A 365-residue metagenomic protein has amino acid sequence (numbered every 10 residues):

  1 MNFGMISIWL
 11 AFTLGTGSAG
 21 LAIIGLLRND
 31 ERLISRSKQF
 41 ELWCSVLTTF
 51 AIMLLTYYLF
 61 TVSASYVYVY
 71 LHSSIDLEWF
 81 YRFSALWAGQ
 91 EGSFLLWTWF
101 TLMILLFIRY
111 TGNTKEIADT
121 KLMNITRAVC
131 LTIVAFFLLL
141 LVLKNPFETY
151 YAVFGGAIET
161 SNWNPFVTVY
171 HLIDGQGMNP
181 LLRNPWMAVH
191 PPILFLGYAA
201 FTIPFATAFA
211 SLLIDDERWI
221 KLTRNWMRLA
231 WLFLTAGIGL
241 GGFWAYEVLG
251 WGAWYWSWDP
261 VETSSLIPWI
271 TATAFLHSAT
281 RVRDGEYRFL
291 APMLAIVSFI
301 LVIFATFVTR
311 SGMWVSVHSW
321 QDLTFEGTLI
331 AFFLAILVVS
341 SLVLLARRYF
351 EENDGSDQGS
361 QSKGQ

Functional and structural regions predicted by a protein language model:
M1-Q365: Polytopic transmembrane helical bundles with strong interfacial aromatic enrichment
